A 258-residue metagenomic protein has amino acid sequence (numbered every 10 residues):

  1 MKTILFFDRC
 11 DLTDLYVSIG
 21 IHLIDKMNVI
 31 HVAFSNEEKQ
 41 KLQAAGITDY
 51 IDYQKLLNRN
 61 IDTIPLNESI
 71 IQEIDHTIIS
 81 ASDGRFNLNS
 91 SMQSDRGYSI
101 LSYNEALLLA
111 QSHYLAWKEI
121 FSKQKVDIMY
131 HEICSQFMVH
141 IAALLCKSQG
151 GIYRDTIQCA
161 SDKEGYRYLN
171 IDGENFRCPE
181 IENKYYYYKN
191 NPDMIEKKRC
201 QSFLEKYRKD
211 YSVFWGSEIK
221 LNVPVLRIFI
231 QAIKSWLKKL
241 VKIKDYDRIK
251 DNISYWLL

Functional and structural regions predicted by a protein language model:
M1, I24-D25, F121-K125: Flexible, charged surface loops at secondary-structure boundaries
M1-C10, Y130: Nucleotide-activated donor-dependent transferases that construct or modify glycoconjugates
I4-L5, S102-Y103, V126-I128: A short, structure-level motif marking secondary-structure boundaries and short turns
F6, C10-K26, V32-S35, I141-L144: Histidine-anchored nucleotide/phosphate-binding helix
H22-W117, S161-L257: Conserved N-terminal ligand/cofactor-binding loop architecture of enzyme catalytic domains
L115-E180: Conserved nucleotide-sugar donor-interacting segment of glycosyltransferase catalytic cores, predominantly GT-B
